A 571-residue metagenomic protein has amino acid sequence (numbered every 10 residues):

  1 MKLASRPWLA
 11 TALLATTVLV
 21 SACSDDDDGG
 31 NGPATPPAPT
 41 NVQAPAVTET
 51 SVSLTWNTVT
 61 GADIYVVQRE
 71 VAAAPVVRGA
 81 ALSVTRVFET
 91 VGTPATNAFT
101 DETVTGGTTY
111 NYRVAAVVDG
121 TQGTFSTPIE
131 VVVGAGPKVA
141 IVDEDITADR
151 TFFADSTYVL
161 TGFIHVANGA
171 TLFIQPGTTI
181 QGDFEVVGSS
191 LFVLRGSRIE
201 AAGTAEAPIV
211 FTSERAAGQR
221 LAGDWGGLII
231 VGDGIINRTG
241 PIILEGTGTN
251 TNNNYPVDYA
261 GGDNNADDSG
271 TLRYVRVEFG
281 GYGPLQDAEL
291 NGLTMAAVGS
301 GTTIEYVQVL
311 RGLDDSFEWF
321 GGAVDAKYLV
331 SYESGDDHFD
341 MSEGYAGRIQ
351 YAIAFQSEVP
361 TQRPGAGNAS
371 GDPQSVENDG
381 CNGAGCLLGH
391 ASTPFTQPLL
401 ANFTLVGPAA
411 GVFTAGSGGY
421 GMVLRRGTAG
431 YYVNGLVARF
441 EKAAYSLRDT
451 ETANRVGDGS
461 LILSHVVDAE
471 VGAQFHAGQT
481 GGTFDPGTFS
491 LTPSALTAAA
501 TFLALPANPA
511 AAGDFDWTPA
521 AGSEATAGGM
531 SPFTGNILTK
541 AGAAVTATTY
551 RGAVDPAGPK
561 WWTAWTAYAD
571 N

Functional and structural regions predicted by a protein language model:
M1-A12: Bacterial N-terminal signal peptides that target proteins for export
L19-A22: C-terminal motif of bacterial Sec signal peptides marking the signal peptidase cleavage site
D25-G61, G106, V118-A135: Pro/Thr/Ser/Gly-rich low-complexity, intrinsically disordered linker/stalk tracts
V47-E49, T60, P94, T105-G107 (+3 more regions): Surface-exposed coil/turn segments at beta-strand junctions on protein surfaces, enriched
V66-G107, D119-G120, T124: Recognizes extended acidic, P/S/T-rich segments that occur within or adjacent to Ig-like beta-sandwich modules
A116-G120, T178, R215: Surface-exposed loop/turn motifs at beta-strand-loop junctions within extracellular Ig-like and Fibronectin type III
G136-F173, D183-G196, G203, P208 (+3 more regions): Extracellular beta-rich repeat passengers
